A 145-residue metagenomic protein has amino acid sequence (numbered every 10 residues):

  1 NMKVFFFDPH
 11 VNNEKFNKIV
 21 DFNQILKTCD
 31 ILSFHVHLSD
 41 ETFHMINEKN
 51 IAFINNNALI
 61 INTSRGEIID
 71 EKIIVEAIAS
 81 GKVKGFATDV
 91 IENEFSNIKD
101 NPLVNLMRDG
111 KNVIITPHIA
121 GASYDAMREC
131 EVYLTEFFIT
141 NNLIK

Functional and structural regions predicted by a protein language model:
N1-N56: Rossmann-like dinucleotide/phosphate-binding beta-alpha-beta segment
F6-P9, S33-H35, N62, T88 (+1 more regions): Short beta-strands and strand-loop turn motifs
N57, S64-K145: Rossmann-like dinucleotide-binding domain for NAD(H)/NADP(H)
